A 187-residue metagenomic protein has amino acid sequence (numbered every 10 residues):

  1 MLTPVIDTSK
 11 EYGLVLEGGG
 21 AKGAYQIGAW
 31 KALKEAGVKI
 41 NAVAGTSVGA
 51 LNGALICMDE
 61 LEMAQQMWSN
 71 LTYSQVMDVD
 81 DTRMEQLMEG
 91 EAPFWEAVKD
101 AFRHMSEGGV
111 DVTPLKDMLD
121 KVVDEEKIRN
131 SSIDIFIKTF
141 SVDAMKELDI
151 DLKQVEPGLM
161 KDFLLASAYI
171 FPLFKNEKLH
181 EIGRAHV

Functional and structural regions predicted by a protein language model:
M1-T46, A54-R184: Patatin-like phospholipase
